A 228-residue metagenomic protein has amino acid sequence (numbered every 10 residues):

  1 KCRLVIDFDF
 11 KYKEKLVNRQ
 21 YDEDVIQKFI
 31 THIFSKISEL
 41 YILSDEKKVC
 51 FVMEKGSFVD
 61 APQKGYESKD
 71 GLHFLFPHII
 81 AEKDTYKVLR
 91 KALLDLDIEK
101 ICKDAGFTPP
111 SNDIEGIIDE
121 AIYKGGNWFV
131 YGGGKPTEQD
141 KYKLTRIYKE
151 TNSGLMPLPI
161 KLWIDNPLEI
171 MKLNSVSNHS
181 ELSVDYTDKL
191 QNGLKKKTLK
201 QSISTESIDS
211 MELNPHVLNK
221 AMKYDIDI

Functional and structural regions predicted by a protein language model:
K1-L72, F76-P109, W128, G134 (+1 more regions): Signature for HUH/AEP ssDNA processing cores
S44-K48, E115-A121: Extended, compositionally biased
S68, A121-K124: A short, structural micro-pattern
S111-D113: Intrinsically disordered, low-complexity acidic Ser/Thr-rich regulatory segments
G116, Y123-I228: Long, low-complexity, charged/polar intrinsically disordered accessory regions
